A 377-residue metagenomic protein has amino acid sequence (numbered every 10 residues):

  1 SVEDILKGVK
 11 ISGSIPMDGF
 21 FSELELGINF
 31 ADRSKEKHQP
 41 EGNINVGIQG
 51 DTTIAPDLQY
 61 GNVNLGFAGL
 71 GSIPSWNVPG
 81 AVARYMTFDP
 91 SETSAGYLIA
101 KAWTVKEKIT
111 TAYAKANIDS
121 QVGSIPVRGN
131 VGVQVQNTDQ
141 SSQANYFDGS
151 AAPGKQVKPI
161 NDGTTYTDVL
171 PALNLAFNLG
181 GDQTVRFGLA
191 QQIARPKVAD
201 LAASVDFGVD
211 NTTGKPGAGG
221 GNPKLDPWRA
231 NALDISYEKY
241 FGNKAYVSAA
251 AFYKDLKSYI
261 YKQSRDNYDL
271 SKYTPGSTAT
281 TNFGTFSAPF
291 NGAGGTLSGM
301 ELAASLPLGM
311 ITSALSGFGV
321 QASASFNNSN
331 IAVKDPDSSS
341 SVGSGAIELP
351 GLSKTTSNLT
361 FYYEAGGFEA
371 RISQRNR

Functional and structural regions predicted by a protein language model:
S1, P40-K101, D266-F290, S373: Flexible glycine-rich, low-complexity coil/linker segments exposed to the extracellular/periplasmic environment
S1, S12, Y97-W103, G154-D162 (+3 more regions): Extracellular loop and loop/strand-boundary signature of outer-membrane beta-barrel proteins
I5, I28-E36, V133-S141, L189-R195 (+7 more regions): Transmembrane beta-strands of outer-membrane beta-barrel pores
I11-I15, A112-I118, L173-F177, L225 (+5 more regions): Residues on the lipid-exposed face of transmembrane beta-strands in outer-membrane beta-barrel proteins
P16-L24, Q39, Q121-V127, G180-D182 (+3 more regions): Short loop/turn motifs that connect adjacent beta-strands in outer-membrane beta-barrel proteins
K37-N43, A95, S141-D148, V198-S204 (+6 more regions): Outer-membrane beta-barrel translocator domains and adjoining extracellular loop/strand segments of Gram-negative
K101-V105, T164, I193-L256, T278-L306 (+1 more regions): Outer-membrane beta-barrel signature, preferentially recognizing the C-terminal barrel domain of Gram-negative
Y253-D255, K272-R377: Gram-negative outer-membrane beta-barrel transporters
